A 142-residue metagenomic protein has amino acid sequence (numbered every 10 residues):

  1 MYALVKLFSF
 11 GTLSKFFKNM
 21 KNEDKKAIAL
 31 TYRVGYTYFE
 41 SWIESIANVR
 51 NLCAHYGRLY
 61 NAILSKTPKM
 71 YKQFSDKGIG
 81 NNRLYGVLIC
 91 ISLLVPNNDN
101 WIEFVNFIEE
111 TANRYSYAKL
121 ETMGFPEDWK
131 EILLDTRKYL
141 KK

Functional and structural regions predicted by a protein language model:
M1-K142: Long, contiguous internal "core" modules enriched in hydrophobic/ aromatic residues
